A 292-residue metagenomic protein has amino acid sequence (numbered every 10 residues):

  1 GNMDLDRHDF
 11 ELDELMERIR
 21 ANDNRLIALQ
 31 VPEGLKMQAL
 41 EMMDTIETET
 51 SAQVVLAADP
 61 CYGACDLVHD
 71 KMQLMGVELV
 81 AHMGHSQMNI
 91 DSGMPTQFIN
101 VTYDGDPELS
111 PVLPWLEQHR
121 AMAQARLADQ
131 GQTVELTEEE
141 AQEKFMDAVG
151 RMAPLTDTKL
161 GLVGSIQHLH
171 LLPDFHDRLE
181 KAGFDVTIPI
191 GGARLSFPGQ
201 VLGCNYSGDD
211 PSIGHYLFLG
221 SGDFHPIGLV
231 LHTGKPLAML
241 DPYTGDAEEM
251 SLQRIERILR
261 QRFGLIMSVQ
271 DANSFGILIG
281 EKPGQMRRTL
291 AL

Functional and structural regions predicted by a protein language model:
G1-L79, G84, D106: Metallocofactor- and cofactor-centric catalytic cores in central/energy metabolism, strongly enriched
D6-E11, M94-T158, V163, Q167 (+1 more regions): Ser/Thr/Gly-rich flexible loops in soluble cytosolic domains mediating phosphotransfer, phosphorylation
H8-D9, Q30-L40, P60-A64, M83-N89 (+7 more regions): Gly/Ser/Thr-rich loops at beta-strand to alpha-helix junctions that form or flank small-molecule/cofactor-binding
D44-A52, D177-T187, G234-P236, L292: Short helix-loop-beta junction
E49-Q124, E135, E139-Q142, P198-S207: Cofactor- and metal-binding active-site motifs of prokaryotic enzymes that mediate redox/radical or nucleophilic
V54-D59, H82-M83, F98, V186-G192 (+2 more regions): General beta-strand structural signal in soluble alpha/beta enzymes
H168-H170, D174-G228: Loop-centered beta-sheet repeat module
L171, F175, F224-L292: Redox- and metal-dependent alpha/beta enzyme cores, enriched for Fe-S-associated oxidoreductases and cofactor-handling
